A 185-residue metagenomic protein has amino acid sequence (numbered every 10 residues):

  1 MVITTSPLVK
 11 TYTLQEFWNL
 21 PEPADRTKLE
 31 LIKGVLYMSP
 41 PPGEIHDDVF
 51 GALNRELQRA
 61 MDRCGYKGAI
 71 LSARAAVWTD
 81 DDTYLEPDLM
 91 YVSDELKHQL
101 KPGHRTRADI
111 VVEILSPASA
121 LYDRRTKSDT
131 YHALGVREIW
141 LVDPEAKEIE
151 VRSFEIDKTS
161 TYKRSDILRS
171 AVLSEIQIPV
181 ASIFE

Functional and structural regions predicted by a protein language model:
M1-E185: Gly/Pro/Ser/Thr-rich low-complexity, intrinsically disordered segments predominantly at protein N-termini
